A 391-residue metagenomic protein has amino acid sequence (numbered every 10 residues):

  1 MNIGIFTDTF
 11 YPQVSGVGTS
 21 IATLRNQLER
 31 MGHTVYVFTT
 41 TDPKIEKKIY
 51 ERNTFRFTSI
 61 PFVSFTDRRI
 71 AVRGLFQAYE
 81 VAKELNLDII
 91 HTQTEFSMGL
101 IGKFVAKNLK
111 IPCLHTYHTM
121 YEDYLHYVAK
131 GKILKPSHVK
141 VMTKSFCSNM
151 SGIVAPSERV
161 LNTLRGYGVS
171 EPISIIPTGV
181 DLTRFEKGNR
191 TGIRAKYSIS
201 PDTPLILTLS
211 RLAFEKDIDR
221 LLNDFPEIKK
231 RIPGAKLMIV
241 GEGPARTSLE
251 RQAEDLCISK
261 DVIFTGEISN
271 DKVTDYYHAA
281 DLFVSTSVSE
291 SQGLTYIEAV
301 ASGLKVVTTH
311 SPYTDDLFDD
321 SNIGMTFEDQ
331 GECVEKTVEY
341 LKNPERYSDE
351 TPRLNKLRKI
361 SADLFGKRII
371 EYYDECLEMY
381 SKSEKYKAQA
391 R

Functional and structural regions predicted by a protein language model:
M1-R56, D363, Y380, E384-R391: N-terminal subdomain of nucleotide-sugar transferases
T39, F55-T58, P136, V141-N189: Donor nucleotide-sugar binding/catalytic pocket of nucleotide-sugar-dependent glycosyltransferases
A82, E267-I268, D275-A280: Short alpha-helical donor nucleotide-sugar binding micro-motif in glycosyltransferases
E186-I199: A short helix/loop element that forms part of the nucleotide-sugar donor recognition site in Leloir-type
S200-K216, L221-F225: Conserved donor-binding/catalytic core segment of Leloir-type glycosyltransferases
V288: Aromatic "clamp/platform" in nucleotide-sugar-dependent glycosyltransferases that forms part of the donor/acceptor
K305-T308: Short hydrophobic beta-strand element within catalytic cores of glycosyltransferases and related nucleotide-activated
D320-G331, V338-P344: Conserved acidic donor-binding segment of nucleotide-sugar-dependent glycosyltransferases
